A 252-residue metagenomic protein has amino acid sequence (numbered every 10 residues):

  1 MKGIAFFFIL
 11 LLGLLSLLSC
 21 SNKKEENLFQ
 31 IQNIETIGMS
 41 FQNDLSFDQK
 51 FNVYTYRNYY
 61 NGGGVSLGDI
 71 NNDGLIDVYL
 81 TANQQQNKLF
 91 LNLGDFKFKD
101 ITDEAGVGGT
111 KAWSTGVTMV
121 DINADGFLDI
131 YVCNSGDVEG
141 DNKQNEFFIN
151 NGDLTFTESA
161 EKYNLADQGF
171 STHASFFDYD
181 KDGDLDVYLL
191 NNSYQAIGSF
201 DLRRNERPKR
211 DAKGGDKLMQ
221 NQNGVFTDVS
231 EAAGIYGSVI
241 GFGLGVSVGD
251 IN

Functional and structural regions predicted by a protein language model:
M1-F6: Positively charged n-region of N-terminal signal peptides that target proteins for export
F7-S16: Bacterial N-terminal signal peptides
C20-N252: Beta-propeller-forming repeat regions
